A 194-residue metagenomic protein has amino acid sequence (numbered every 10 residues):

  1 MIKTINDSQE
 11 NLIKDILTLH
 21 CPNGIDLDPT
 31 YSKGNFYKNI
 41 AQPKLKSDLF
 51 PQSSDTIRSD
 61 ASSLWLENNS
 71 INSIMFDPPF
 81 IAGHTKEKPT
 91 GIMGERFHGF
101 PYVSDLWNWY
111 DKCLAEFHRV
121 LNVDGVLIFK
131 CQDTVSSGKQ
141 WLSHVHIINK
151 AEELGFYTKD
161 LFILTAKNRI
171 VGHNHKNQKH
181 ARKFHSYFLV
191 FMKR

Functional and structural regions predicted by a protein language model:
M1-R194: Class I S-adenosyl-L-methionine-dependent methyltransferase catalytic core
